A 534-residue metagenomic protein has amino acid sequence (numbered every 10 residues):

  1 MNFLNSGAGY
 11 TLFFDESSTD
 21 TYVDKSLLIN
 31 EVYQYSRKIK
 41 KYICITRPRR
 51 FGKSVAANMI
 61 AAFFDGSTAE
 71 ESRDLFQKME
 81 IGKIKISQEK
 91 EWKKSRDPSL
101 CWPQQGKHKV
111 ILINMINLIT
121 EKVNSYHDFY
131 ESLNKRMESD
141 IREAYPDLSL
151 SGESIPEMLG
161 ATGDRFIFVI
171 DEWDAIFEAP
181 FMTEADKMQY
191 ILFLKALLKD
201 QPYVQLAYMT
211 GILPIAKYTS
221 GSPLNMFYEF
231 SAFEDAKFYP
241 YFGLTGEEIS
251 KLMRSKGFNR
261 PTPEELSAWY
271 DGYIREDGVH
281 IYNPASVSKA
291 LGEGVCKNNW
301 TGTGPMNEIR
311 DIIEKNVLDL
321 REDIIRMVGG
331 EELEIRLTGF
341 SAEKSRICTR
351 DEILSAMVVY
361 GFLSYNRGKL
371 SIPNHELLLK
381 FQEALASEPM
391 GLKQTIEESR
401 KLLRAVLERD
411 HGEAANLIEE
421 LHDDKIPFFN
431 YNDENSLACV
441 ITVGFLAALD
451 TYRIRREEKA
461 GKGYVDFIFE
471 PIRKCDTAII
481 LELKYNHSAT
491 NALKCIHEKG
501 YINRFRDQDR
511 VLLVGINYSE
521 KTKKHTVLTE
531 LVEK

Functional and structural regions predicted by a protein language model:
M1-D433, A448-D450: Phosphate-binding site recognition
E121-K122, A405-E413, K459, F469-R473 (+2 more regions): Extended alpha-helical scaffold and adjacent linker segments that couple domains and build interaction/assembly
M158-T162, G444, L449-K474: Active-site metal-binding core of divalent-cation-utilizing nuclease and nuclease-like domains
I167, T477-I479, L512: Structural motif
K187-L192, Y485-N503: Mg2+/Mn2+-dependent nuclease catalytic core
I441, V465-F469, T477-Y485, K499: Conserved catalytic cores of phosphodiester-cleaving nucleases, focusing on short active-site segments
R504, D509-K534: Domain-level recognition of nuclease-like catalytic cores that cleave nucleotide substrates
